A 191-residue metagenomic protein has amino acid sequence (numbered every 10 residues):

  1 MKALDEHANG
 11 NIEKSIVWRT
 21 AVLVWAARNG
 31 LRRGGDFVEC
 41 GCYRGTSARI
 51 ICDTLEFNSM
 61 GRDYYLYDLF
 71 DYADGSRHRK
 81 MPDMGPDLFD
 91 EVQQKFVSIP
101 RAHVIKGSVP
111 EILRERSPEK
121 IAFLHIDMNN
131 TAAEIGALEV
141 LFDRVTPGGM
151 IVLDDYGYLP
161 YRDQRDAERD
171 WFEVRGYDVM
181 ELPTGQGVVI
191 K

Functional and structural regions predicted by a protein language model:
K2-K14, V24, L31-K191: S-adenosylmethionine/decaboxylated-SAM
W18-V22: N-terminal pre-P-loop "Q-motif" helix
